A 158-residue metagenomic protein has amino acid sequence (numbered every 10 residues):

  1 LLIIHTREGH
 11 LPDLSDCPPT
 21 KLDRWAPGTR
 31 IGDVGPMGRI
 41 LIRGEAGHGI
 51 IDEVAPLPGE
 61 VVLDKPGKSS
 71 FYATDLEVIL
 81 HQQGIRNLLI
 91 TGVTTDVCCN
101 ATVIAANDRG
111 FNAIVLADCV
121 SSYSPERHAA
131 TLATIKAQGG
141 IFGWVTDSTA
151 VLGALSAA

Functional and structural regions predicted by a protein language model:
L1, L14-S15: Active-site nucleophile/metal-coordination loop of metallo-enzymes that catalyze phosphate/sulfate and related
L1-E8, L116: Short beta-strand segments at enzyme active-site cores
H10, D16-A158: Active-site-adjacent betaalpha module
